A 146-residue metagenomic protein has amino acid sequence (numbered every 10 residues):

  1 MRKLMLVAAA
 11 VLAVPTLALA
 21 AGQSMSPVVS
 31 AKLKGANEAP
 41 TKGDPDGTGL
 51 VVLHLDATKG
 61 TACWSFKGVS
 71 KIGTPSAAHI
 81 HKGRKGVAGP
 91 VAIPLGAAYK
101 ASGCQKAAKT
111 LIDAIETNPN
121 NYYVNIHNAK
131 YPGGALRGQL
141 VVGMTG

Functional and structural regions predicted by a protein language model:
M1-A8: Bacterial N-terminal signal peptides that target proteins for export
M5, P15-A78, K82-G146: Metal-centered catalytic cores of metalloenzymes
V11-L12: Repetitive helical segments and hydrophobic/amphipathic motifs
